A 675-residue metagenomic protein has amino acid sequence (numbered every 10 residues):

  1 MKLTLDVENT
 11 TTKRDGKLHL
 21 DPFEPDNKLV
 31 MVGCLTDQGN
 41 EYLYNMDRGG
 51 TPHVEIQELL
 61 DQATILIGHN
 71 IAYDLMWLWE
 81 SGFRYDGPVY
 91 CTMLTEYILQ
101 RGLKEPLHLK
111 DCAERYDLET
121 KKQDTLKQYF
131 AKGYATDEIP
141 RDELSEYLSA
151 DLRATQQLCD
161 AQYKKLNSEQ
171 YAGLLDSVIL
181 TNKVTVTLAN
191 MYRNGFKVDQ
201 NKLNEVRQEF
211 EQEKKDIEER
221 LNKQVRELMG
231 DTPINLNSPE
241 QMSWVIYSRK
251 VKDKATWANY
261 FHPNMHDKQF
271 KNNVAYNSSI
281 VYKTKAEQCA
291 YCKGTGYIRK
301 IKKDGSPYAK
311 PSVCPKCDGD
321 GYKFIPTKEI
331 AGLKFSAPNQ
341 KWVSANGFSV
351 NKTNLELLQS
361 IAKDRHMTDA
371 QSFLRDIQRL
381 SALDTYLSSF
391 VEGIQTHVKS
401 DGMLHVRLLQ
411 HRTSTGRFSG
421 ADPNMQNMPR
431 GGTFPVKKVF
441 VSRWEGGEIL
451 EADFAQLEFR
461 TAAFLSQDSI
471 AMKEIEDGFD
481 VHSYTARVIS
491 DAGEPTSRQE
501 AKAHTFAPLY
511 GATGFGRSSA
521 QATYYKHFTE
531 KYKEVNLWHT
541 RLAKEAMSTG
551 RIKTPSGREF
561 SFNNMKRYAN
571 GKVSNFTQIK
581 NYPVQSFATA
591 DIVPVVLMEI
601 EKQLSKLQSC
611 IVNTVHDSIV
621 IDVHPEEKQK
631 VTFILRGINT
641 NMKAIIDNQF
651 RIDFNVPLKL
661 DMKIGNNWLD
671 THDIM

Functional and structural regions predicted by a protein language model:
M1-K17, E24-N27, M31-G33, T120 (+5 more regions): Conserved "right-hand" nucleotidyltransferase catalytic core of DNA-directed polymerases
T4-L5, G68-H69, V89-M93, S442-E458 (+1 more regions): Conserved catalytic palm subdomain of right-hand nucleotidyl-transferase polymerases, strongest for RNA-directed enzymes
P25-S168, L180, L188, T485-S490 (+1 more regions): Active-site-proximal helix-loop-helix substrate-binding element of RNase H-like nuclease domains
A72-F83, T95-Q100, M242-K250, A455-I470 (+2 more regions): Short active-site loop/helix that positions an aromatic residue
I98-G102, N190-K214, A462, T513-R517 (+1 more regions): Catalytic palm subdomain of template-directed nucleic-acid polymerases, centered on the conserved carboxylate motif
V186, R193, E287-C289, K293-P311 (+10 more regions): Conserved catalytic core of nucleic-acid polymerases
L203-E240, F528-L537, E626-M675: Polymerase palm active-site segment centered on the conserved acidic dipeptide of motif C
R407-E494: Function-dense linear segments that define catalytic or interfacial modules in macromolecule-processing proteins
